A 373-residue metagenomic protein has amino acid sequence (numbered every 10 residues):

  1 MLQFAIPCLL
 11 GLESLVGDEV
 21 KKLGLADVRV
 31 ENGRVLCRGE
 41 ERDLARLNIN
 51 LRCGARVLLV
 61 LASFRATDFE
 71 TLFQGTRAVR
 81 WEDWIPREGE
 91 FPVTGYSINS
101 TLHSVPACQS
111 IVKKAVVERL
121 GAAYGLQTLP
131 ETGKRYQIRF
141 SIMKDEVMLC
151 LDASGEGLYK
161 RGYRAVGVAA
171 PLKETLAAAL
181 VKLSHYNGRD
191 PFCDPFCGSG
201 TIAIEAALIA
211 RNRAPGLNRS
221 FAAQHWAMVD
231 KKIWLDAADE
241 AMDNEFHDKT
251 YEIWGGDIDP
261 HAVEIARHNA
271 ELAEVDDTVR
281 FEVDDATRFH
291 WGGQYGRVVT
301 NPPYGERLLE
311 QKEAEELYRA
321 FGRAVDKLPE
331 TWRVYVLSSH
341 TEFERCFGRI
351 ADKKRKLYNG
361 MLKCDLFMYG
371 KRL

Functional and structural regions predicted by a protein language model:
M1-K134: Non-catalytic nucleic-acid substrate-recognition regions in nucleic-acid-modifying enzymes
C8, D257, S338: Short beta-strand/turn micro-motifs composed of small residues that flank or help shape donor/cofactor-binding pockets
I98-T101, G157, P303-R307: A short, flexible beta-alpha/helix-coil linker loop
I138-S154, F367: C-terminal edge-of-domain segments
L149-H185: SAM-dependent Rossmann-like transferase core, predominantly class I methyltransferases with a strong bias toward
L172-W291, E306-R307, Q311-E315: Conserved S-adenosyl-L-methionine
D285-R288, G292-L373: C-terminal catalytic and target-recognition region of SAM-dependent MTase-like enzymes, primarily methyltransferases
